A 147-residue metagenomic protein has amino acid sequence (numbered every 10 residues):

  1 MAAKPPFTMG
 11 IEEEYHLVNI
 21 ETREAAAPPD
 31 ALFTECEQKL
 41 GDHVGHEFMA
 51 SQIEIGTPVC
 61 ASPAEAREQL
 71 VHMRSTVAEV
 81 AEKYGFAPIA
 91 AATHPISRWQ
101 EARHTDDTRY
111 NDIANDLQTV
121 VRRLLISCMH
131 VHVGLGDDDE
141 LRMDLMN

Functional and structural regions predicted by a protein language model:
M1-S127: Terminal catalytic/cofactor-binding subdomain
P58-C60, H132-G136: Short strand-loop junctions, especially beta-strand C-caps/beta-turns that link beta-sheets to coils or alpha-helices
D106, S127, G134-N147: Loop-rich catalytic cores of soluble enzymes, especially ATP-dependent carboxylate-amine ligases and other
